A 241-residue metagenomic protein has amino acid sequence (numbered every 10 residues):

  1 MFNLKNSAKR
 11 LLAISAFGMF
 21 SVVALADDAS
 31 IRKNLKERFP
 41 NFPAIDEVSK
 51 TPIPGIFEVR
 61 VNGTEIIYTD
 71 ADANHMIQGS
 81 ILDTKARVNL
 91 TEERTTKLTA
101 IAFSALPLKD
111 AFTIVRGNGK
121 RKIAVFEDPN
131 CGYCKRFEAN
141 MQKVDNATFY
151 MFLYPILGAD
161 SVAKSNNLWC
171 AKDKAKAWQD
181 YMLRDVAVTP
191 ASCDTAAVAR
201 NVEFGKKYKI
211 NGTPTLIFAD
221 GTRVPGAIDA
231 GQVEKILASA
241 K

Functional and structural regions predicted by a protein language model:
F2-S7, F20-N166, D180-L183, A187-T213 (+1 more regions): Extracytoplasmic thiol/disulfide redox context detector
L12-S21: Bacterial N-terminal signal peptides
N62, A219-D220: Short strand-turn-strand beta-turns centered on an Asx-Gly dipeptide
L168-C170: Conserved NTP-binding/hydrolysis module of P-loop NTPases
K172-A175, Q179: Conserved, helical-rich catalytic subdomain that frames metal- and/or nucleotide-binding sites in enzyme alpha/beta
P225-G226: Short, exposed beta-strand-loop hairpins at the edges of beta-sheets in extracellular/periplasmic proteins
